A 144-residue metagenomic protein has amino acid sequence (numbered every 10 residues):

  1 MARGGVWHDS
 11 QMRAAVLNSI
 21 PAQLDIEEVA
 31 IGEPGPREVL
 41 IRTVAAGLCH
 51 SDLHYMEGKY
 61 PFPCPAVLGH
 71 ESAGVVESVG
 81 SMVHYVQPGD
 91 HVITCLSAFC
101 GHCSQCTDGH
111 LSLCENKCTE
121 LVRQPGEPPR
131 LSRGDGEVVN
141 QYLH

Functional and structural regions predicted by a protein language model:
M1-R13: Basic/polar N-terminal segments that are highly enriched at the extreme N-terminus, encompassing both cleavable
N18: Extended, loop-rich substrate-binding clefts of extracytoplasmic carbohydrate-active enzymes
P21-I26, H50-S51: Short N-terminal binding/cap micro-motifs at the start of the first secondary-structure element
A30-I31, C64-G69, R133, N140-H144: Short Gly/Pro-enriched turn/cap motifs at secondary-structure boundaries
G32-A46, M56-T107, S112, E120: Glycine-rich beta-strand-centered segment in the early N-terminal region that forms part of a ligand/cofactor-binding
H102-H144: NAD(P)H dinucleotide-binding glycine-rich loop of Rossmann-like/cofactor-binding domains, especially the beta1-alpha1
